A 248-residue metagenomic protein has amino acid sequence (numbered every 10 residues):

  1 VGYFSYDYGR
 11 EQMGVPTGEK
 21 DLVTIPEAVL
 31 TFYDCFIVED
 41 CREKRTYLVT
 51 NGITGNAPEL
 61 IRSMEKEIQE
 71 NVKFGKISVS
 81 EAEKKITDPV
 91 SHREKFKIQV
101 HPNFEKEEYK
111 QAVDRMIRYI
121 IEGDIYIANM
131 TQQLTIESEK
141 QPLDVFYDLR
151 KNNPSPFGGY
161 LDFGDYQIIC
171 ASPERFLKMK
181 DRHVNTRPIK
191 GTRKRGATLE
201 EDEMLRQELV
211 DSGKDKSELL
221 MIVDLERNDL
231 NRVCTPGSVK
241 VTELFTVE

Functional and structural regions predicted by a protein language model:
V1-E248: Extended alpha-helical targeting/anchoring segments, especially N-terminal organellar/secretory targeting helices
